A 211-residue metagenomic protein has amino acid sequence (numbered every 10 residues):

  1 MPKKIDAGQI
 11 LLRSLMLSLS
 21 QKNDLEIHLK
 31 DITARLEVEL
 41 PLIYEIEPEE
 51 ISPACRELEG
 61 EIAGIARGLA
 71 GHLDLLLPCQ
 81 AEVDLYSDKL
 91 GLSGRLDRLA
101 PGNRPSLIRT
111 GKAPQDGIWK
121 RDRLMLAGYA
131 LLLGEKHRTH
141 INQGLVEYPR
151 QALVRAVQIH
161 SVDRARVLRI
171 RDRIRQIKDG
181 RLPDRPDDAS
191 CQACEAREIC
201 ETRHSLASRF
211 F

Functional and structural regions predicted by a protein language model:
M1, D179-F211: Cysteine-cluster motifs in flexible loop/terminal segments that predominantly coordinate metals
M1-L99, L206, F211: Metal-dependent nuclease catalytic cores that hydrolyze phosphodiester bonds in DNA/RNA, characterized by
P2-K3, G134-H140, T202-S205: Short helix-capping/linker segments at secondary-structure and domain boundaries
I10-L11, R166, S190: Exposed alpha-helical structural elements
P41-Y44, I141, A189: Short edge beta-strand segments in beta-sheet-rich domains
D74-D172: Mg2+/Mn2+-dependent nuclease catalytic core
R171-D179: Short Cys/His-rich Zn2+-coordinating modules
